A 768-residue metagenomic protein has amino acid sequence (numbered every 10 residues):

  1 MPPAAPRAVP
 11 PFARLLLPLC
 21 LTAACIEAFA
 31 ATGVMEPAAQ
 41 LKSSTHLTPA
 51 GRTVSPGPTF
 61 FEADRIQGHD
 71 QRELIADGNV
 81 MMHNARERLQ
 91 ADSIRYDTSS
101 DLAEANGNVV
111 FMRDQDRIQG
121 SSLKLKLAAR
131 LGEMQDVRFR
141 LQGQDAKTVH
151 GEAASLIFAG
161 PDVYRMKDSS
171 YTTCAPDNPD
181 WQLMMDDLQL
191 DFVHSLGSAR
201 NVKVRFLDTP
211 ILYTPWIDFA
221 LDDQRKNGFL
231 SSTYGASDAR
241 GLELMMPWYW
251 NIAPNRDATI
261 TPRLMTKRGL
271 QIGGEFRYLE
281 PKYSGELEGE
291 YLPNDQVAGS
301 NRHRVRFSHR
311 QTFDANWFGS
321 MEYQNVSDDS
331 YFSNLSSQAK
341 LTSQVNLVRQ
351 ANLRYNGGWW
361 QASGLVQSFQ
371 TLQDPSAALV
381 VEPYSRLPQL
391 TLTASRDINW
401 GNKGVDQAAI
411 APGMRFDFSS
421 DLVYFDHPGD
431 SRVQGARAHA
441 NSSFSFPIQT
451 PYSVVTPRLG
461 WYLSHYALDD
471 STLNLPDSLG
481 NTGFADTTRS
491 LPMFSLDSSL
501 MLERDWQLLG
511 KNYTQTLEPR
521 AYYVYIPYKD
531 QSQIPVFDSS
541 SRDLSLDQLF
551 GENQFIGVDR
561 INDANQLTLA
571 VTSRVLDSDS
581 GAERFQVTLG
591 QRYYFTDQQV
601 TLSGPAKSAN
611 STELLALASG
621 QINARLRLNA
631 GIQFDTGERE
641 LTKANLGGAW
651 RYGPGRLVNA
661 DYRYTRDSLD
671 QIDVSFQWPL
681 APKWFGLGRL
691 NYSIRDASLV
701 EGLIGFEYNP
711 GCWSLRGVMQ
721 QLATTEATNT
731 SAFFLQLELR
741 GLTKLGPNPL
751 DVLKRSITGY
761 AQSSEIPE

Functional and structural regions predicted by a protein language model:
P2-F29: Gram-negative bacterial Sec-dependent N-terminal signal peptides
P2-R7, A31-P49, G78, S170 (+5 more regions): N-terminal targeting/secretion presequences
L19-L21, A63-D64, L496, L500: Short, Lys/Arg-rich amphipathic segments at extreme N-termini
L21, V80, V109, A440 (+1 more regions): Hydrophobic aliphatic residue packing
A31-V163, M246, W250-I252, Y278 (+2 more regions): Post-signal-peptide, soluble extracytosolic/periplasmic N-terminal scaffold domains of envelope/secretory systems
D116-G132, V137-T172, P176-D187, D191-E768: Outer-membrane beta-barrel proteins and related beta-barrel translocases across Gram-negative bacteria
